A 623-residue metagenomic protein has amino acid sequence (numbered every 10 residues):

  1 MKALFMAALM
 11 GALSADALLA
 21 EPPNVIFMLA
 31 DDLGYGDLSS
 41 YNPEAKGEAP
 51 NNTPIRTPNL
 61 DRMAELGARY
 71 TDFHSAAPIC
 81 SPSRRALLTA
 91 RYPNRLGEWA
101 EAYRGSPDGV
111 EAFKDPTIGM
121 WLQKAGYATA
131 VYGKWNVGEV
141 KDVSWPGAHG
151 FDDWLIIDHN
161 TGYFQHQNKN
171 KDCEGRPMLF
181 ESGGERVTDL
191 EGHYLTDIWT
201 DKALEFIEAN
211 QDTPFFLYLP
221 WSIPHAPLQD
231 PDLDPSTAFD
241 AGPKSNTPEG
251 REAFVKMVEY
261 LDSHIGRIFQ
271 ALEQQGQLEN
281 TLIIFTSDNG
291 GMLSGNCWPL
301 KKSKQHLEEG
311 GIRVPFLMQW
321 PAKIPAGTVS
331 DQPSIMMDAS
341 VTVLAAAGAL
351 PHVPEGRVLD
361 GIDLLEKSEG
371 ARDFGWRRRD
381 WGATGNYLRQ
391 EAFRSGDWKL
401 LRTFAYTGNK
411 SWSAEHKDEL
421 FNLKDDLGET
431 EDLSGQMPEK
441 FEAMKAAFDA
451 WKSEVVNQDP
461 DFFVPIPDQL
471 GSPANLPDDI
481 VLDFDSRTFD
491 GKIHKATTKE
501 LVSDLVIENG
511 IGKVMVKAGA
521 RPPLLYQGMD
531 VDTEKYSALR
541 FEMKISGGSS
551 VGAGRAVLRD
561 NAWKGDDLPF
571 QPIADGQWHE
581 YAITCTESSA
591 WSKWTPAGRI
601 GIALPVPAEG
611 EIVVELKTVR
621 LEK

Functional and structural regions predicted by a protein language model:
L19-P23, A30, G34-Y35, R69 (+7 more regions): Long, internal low-complexity/basic segments
F27-M28, Y35-A130, V140-K141, H149 (+4 more regions): Active-site segment of extracytoplasmic enzymes that catalyze sulfate/phosphate-ester chemistry
N42, R69-R91, W99, V131-D142 (+6 more regions): Short, solvent-exposed turn/loop segments enriched in Gly/Ser/Thr/Pro and often Arg
P43, D142-G150, A226-D232, S236-A238 (+2 more regions): Histidine-centered active-site microenvironments of extracellular/periplasmic hydrolases and transferases
P50-T57, H74-I79, G105-P116, T188-W199 (+8 more regions): A short beta-strand-to-alpha-helix junction
G97-Y127, V137-P214, W221-D230, A241-N246 (+3 more regions): Formylglycine-dependent
D152-T161, G291-N296, H306-L307, I324-T328 (+5 more regions): C-terminal cap/loop subdomain of S1 sulfatases and analogous C-terminal strand-loop tails that border
V514-P596, P607-E615, R620-L621: Extracellular ligand-binding interfaces
